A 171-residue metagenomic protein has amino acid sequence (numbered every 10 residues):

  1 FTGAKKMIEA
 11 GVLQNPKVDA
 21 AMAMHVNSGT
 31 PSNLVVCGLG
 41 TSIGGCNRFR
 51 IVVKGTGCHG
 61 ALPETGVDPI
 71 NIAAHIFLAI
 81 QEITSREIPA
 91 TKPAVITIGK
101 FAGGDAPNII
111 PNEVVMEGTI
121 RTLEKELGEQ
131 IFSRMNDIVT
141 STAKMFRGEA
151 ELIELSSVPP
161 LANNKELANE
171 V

Functional and structural regions predicted by a protein language model:
F1-P111: Histidine/acidic-residue-rich, glycine-tolerant segments that coordinate divalent metal ions
A74-V171: Metal-dependent amide/peptide-bond hydrolase catalytic core, centered on the "pita-bread" metallohydrolase fold
